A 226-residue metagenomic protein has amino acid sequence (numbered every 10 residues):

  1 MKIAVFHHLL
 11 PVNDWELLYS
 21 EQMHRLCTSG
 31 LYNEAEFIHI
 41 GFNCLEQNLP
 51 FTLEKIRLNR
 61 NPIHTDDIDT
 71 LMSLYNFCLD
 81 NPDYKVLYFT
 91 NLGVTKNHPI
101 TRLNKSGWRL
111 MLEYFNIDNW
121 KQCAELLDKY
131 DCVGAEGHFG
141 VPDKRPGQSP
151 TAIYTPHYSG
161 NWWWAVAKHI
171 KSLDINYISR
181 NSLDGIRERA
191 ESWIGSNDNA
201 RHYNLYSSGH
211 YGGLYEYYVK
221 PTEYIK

Functional and structural regions predicted by a protein language model:
M1-K226: ER/Golgi luminal nucleotide-sugar-dependent glycosyltransferases, focusing on the catalytic module
